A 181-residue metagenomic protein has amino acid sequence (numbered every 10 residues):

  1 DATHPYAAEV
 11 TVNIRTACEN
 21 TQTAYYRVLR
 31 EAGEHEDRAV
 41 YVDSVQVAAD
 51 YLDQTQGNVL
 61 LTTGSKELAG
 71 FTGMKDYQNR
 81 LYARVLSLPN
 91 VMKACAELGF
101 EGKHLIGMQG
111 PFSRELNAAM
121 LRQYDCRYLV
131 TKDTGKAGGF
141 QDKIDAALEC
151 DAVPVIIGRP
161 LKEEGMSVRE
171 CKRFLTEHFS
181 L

Functional and structural regions predicted by a protein language model:
D1-A48: Glycine/small-residue-rich loop that forms an oxyanion/phosphate-binding "nest" at active or ligand-binding sites
E19-A24, N79, E149-V153: A short helix->loop->beta-strand "cap" motif at the edges of active sites that frequently abuts
Y26-Q46, C95, L161-L181: Intrinsically disordered or low-complexity boundary/linker segments at protein termini and domain junctions
R27-V28, R84, I156-G158: Generic beta-sheet signal
A39-Q54, T63-E67, F112-R114: Active-site glycine-rich loop that binds ribose-phosphate moieties when present
G57, G64-L105: Anionic-ligand binding region
L88-V91, V153-G165: Short, flexible loop segments at boundaries between secondary-structure elements
A94-H104, M108-A119, Q123-Y124, Y128-C150 (+1 more regions): A C-terminal functional module that forms or caps the active site or interfaces directly with catalytic machinery
